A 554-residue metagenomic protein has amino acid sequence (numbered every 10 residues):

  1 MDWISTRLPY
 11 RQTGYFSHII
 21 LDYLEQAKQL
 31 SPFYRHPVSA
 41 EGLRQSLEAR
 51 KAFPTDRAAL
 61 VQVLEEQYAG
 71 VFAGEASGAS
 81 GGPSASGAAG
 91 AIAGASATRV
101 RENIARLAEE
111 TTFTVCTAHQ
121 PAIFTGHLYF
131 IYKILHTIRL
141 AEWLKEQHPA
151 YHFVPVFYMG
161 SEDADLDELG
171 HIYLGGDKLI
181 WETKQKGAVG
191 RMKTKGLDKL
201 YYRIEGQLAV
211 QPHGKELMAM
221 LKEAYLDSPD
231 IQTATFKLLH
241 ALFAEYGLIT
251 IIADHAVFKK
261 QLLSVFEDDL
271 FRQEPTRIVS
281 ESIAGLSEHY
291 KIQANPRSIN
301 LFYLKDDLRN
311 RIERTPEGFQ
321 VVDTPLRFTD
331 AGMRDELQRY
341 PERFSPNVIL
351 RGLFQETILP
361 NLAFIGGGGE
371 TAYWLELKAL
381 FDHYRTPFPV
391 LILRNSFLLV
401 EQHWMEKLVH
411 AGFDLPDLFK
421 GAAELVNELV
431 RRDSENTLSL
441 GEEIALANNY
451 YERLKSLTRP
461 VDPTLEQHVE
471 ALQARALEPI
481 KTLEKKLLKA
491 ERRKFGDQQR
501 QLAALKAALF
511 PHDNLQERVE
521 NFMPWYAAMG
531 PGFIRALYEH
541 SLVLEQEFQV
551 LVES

Functional and structural regions predicted by a protein language model:
M1-A76, G90-A93, A118: N-terminal leader/transition segments
M1-Y15, L238, L242-F328, D335 (+2 more regions): Long, compositionally biased intrinsically disordered regions
T112-K145, G366: N-terminal catalytic cores of NTP/NDP-binding nucleotidyl/phosphoryl-transfer enzymes
H127-L128, A141-D165, P389-V390: Glycine-rich phosphate/pyrophosphate-binding loops and their adjacent beta-strand/loop elements at enzyme active sites
L128-Y129, L166-I172, L262-F266: Short acidic, glycine/serine/threonine-rich loops at helix termini
L166-Y173, L399-R432: A structural-propensity feature for long, helix-poor, extended segments
Y173-L200: A glycine-rich helix N-cap at a beta->alpha junction
I292-L362, G368-A379, F388-V390, L399-E401 (+1 more regions): A translation/RNA-centric and nucleic-acid-associated enzymatic feature enriched in Class II aminoacyl-tRNA synthetases
